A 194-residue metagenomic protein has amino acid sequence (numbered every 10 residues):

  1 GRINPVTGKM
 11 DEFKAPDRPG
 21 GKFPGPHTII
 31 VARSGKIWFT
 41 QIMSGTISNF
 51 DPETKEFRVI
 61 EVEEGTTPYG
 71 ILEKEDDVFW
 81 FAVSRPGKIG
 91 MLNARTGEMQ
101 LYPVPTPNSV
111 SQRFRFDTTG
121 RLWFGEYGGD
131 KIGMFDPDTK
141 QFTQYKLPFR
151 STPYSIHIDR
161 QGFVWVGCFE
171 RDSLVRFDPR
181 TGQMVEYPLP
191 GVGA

Functional and structural regions predicted by a protein language model:
G1-R2, G45-N49, K88-M91, K131-M134 (+1 more regions): A short loop-to-beta-strand structural motif that recurs across blades of beta-propeller domains
N4-G8, D51-K55, N93-G97, D136-K140 (+1 more regions): Short loop/turn segments that connect beta-strands within beta-propeller blades
D11-P16, R58-V62, Q100-V104, T143-L147 (+1 more regions): Beta-propeller fold detector
D17-P19, G45, G87, T106-P107 (+3 more regions): A short acidic/small-residue loop/turn micro-motif
R18-S34, E64-W80, T106-T119, G125 (+2 more regions): Beta-rich, blade/repeat-based domains predominating in secreted/periplasmic proteins but also intracellular
I37-M43, F79-R85, L122-G128, V164-E170: Conserved beta-strand positions in repeat-built beta-propeller and related beta-rich domains
Q161-A194: Ankyrin-repeat and related helical/solenoid repeat scaffolds used for protein-protein interactions
